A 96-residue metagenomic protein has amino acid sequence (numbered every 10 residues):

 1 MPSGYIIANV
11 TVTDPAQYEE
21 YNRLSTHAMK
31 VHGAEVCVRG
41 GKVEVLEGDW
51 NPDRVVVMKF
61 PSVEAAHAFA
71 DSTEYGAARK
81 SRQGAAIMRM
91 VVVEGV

Functional and structural regions predicted by a protein language model:
M1-D71, Y75, E94-V96: Short S/T/G/P-rich N-terminal loop/turn motif that feeds into the first structured element of a domain
H27-A28, S81-G84: Short, conserved catalytic or adaptor-binding loops enriched in Gly and charged residues
Q83-V96: C-terminal end-helix/capping segment
